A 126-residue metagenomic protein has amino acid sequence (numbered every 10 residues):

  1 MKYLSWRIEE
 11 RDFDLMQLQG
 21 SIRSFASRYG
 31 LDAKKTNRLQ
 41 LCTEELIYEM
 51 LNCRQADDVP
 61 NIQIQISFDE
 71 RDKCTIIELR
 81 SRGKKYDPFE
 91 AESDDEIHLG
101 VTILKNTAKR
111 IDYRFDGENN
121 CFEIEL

Functional and structural regions predicted by a protein language model:
M1-F13, E90-S93, L99-L126: Flexible, glycine-/charge-rich segments associated with ATP-binding catalytic modules
M1-L41: Bergerat-fold GHKL ATPase/HATPase_c domain
R7, Q65-S67, E78-R80, E123-E125: Residue-level recognition of well-ordered beta-strand positions that form the cores of beta-sheet-rich folds across
A33-V59: Conserved ATP-binding N-box helix of the HATPase_c
D57-N61, L104-N106: Short solvent-exposed loop/turn micro-motifs enriched in small/polar/acidic residues
V59-D69: A conserved short beta-strand within the histidine kinase catalytic ATPase domain
E70-T102: Glycine-rich/acidic phosphate-handling loop/turn and adjacent ATP-lid/helix of nucleotide-binding kinase/ATPase domains
